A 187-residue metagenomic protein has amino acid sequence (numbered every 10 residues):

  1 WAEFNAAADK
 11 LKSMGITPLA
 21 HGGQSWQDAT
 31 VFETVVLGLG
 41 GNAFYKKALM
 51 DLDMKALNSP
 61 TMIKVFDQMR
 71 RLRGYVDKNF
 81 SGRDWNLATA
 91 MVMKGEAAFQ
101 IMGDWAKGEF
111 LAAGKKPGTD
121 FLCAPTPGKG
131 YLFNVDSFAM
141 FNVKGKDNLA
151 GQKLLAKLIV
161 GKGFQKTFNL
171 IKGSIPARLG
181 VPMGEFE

Functional and structural regions predicted by a protein language model:
W1-N5, N79-K94: Short helix-initiation/N-cap motifs at beta->coil->alpha
E3-D51, A97: Extracytoplasmic/periplasmic solute-binding protein
A7-A8, A88-V92, A97, Q152 (+2 more regions): Short, hydrophobic alpha-helical packing/hinge segments within bilobed ligand-binding/sensory domains
A8-K10, M50-G82: Glycine-centered hinge/linker elements that transmit conformational signals in sensory and ligand-binding systems
P18-H21, A98-M102, L122-P125, A139: Structural recognition of the beta-strand scaffold that forms the well-ordered cores of secreted hydrolase catalytic
G38-A43, G74-Y75, K144-Q152: Short helix-loop capping/hinge motifs at secondary-structure junctions, enriched in acidic/polar residues
L39-K64, A112-K116, F121, P125-G130 (+1 more regions): Short, solvent-exposed loop/beta-turn-alpha elements that line the ligand-binding surface or hinge of extracytoplasmic
W105-P117, P127-E187: C-terminal lobe and pocket-closing loops of periplasmic/extracytoplasmic Venus-flytrap solute-binding proteins
